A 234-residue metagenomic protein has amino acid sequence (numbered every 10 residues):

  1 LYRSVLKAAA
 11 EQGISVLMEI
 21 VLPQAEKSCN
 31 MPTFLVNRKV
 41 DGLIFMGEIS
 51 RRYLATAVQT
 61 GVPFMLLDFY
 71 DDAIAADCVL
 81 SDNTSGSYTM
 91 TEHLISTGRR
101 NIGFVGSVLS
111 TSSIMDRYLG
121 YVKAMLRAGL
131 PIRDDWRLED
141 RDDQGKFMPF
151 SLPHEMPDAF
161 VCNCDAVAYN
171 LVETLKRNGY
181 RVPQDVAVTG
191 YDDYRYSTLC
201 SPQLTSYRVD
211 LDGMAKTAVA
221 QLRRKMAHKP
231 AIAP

Functional and structural regions predicted by a protein language model:
L1, L22-L35: Short, flexible, glycine-rich and Lys/Arg-enriched loop motifs at helix boundaries that contact anionic partners
R3-L17, V36, D41-G42, V58-L66 (+1 more regions): Bacterial carbohydrate/catabolite-sensing allosteric modules
L22-E26, F45-R51, D142-D143, D165-V167: Short beta->alpha connector loops
K27-P32, R52-L54, G145-M148: Short acidic active-site motifs
I49-G61: Active-site-adjacent beta->alpha loops and helix N-cap segments on the catalytic face of soluble alpha/beta enzymes
